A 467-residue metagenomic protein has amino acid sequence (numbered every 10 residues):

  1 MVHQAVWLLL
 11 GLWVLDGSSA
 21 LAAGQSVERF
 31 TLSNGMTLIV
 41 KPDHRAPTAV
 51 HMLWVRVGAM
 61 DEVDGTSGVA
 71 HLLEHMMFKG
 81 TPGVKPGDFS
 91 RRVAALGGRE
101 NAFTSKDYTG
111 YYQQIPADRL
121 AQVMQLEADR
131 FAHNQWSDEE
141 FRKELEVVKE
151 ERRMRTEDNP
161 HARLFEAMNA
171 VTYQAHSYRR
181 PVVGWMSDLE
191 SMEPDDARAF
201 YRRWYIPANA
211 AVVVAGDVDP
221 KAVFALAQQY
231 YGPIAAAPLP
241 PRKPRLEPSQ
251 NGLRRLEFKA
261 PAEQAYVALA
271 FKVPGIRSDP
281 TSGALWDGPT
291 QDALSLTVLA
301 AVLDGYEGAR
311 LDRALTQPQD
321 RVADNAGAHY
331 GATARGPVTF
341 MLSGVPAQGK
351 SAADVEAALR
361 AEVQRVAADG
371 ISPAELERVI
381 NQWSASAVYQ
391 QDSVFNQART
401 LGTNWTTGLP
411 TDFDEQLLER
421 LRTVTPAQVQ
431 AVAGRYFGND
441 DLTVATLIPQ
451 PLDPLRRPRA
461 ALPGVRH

Functional and structural regions predicted by a protein language model:
Q4-G17: Bacterial N-terminal signal peptides
A20-G24: Boundary at the C-terminal end of the N-terminal hydrophobic targeting segment
K41, R45-L72, P86-R130, P160-S187 (+5 more regions): M16 family metallopeptidases and their MPP-like homologs
S67-K79, T297: Active-site recognition of the HExxH zinc-binding catalytic motif
K79-V84, F131-E139, R155, A368-S372: Short, polar/flexible loop-turn hinges at active-site or ligand-entry regions and domain interfaces
L145, R198-Y230, D441: Non-catalytic, conformational "gating/processing" segments within enzyme and secreted inhibitor domains
R153, A170, L239-R310: His/Glu-based metal-binding/catalytic segments typifying zinc-dependent metallopeptidases
